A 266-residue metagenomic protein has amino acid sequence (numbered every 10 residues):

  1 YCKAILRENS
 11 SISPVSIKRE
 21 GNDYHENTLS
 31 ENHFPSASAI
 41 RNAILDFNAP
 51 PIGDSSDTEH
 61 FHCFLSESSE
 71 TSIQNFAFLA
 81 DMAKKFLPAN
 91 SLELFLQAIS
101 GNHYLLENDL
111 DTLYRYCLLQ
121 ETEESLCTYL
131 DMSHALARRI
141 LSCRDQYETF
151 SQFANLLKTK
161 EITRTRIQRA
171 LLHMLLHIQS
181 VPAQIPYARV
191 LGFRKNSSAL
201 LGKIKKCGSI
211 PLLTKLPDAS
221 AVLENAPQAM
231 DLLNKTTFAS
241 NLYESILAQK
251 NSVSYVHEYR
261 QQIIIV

Functional and structural regions predicted by a protein language model:
Y1-V266: Active-site cores that bind ATP or allylic diphosphates and position pyrophosphate for catalysis
